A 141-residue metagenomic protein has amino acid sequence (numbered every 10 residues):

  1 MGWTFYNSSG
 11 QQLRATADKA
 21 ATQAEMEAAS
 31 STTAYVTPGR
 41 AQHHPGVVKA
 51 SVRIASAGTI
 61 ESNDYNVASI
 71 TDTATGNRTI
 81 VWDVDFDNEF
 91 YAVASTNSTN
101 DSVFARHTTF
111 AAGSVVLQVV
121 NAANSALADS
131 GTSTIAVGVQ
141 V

Functional and structural regions predicted by a protein language model:
G2-W3, G10-R14, A21-E27, T32-F86 (+1 more regions): Extracellular receptor-binding modules and their adjoining Ser/Thr/Gly/Asp/Asn-rich linkers
Y6, A92-S95, A122: Intrinsic disorder/low-complexity segments
N7-S8, V103: A composition/secondary-structure signal for short, hydrophobic, low-basic-content segments with alpha-helix propensity
D87-F110: Terminal beta-strand-rich extracellular "head" domains that mediate receptor/glycan or other ligand binding
